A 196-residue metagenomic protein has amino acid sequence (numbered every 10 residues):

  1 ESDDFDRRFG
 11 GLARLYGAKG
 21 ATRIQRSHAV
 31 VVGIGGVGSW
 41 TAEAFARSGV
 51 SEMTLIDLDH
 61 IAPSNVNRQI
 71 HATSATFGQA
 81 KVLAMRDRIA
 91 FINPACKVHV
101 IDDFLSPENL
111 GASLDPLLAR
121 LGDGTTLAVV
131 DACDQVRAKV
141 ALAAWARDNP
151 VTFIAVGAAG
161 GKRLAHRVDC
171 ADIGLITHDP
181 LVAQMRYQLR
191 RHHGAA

Functional and structural regions predicted by a protein language model:
E1-V30: N-terminal charged helix/coil linker that caps or initiates catalytic domains
V31-G33, I56: Conserved N-terminal Rossmann-fold NAD(P)-binding element of oxidoreductases
V37: Hydrophobic/small residue at the entry helix of a nucleotide-binding pocket
F45: Aromatic pocket-lining residues of Rossmann-like dinucleotide-binding sites
V50-N93: Glycine-rich phosphate-binding loop and adjoining beta1-alpha1-beta2 segment of Rossmann-like nucleotide-binding folds
D103-F104: Conserved acidic residues
E108-T126: Short amphipathic alpha-helix with an adjacent loop that forms part of the alpha/beta core around
L127-A128, A132-A196: E1/E1-like adenylate-forming module used to activate ubiquitin-like modifiers and sulfur-carrier proteins
